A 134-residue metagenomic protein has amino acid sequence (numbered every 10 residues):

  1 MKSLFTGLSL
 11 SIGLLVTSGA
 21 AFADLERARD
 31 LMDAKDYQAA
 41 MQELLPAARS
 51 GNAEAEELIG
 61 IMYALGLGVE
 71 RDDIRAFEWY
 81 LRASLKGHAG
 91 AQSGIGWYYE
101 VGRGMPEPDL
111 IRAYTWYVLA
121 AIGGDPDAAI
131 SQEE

Functional and structural regions predicted by a protein language model:
M1-L8: Bacterial N-terminal signal peptides that target proteins for export
T17-S18: N-terminal signal peptide c-region/cleavage motif recognized by signal peptidases
D24-L31, P46-A47, L58-L65, G94-V101 (+1 more regions): Hydrophobic face of amphipathic alpha-helices that form TPR/SEL1-like repeat modules and related alpha-solenoid
K35-D36, R49-N52, L65-L67, D72 (+5 more regions): Short helix-capping/linker turns of helical repeat alpha-solenoids
Y37-E43: Repeat-mediated protein-protein interaction surfaces in helical alpha-solenoids
L110-V118: Short, hydrophobic/proline-enriched secondary-structure or compact coil segments at domain edges
